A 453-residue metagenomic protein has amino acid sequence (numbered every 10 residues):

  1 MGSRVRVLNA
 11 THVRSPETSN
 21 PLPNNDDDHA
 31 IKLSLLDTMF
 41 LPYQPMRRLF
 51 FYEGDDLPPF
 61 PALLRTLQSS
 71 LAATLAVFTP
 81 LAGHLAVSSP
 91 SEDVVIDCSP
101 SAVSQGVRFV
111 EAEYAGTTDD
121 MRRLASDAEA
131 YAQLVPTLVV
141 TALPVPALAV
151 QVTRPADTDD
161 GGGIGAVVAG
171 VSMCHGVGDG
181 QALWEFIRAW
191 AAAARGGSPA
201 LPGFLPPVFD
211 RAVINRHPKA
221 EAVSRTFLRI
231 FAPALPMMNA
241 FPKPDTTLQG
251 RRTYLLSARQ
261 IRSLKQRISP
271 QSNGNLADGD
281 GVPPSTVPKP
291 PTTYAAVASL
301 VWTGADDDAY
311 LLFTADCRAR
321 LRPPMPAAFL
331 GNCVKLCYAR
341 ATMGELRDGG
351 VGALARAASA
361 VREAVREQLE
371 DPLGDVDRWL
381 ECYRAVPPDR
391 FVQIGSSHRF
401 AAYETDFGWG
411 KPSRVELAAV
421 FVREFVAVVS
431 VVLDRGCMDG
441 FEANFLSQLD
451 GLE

Functional and structural regions predicted by a protein language model:
M1-L36: Long, contiguous juxta-domain segments that are non-catalytic but functionally important
G2, E113-G116, M121, A125 (+1 more regions): A signal for specific C-terminal beta-sheet/loop modules enriched in small/flexible residues with GP/PG/PP motifs
A10, N24, V150, M237 (+3 more regions): Generic detector of low-complexity/intrinsically disordered segments and short hydrophobic N-terminal stretches
S15-S19, D28, P42-Y43, R47-P80 (+1 more regions): Soluble acyl-CoA-dependent acyltransferase catalytic core bearing the H(X)4D motif
D37-M39, A147-R154, R423-V428: Short, surface-exposed beta-strand/loop micro-motifs that present aromatic residues
R390-E453: Low-complexity, glycine/alanine/valine/leucine- and proline-rich hydrophobic stretches
